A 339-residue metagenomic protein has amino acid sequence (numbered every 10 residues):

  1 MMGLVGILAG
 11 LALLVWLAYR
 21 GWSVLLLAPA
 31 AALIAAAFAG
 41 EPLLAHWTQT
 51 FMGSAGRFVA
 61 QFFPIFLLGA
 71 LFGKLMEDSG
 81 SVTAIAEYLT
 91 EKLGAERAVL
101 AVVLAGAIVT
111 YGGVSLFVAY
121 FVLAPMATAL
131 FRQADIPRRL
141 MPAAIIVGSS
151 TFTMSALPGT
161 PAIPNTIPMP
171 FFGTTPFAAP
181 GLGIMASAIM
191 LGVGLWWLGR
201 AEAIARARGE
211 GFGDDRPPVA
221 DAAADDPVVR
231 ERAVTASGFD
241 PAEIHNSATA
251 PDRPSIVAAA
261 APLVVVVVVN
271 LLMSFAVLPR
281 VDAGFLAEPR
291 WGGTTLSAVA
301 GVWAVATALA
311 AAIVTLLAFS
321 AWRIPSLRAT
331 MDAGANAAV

Functional and structural regions predicted by a protein language model:
M2-G3, Y19-L27, A39, Q49-L68 (+5 more regions): Helical membrane-embedded segments and adjacent short helical loop/helix-boundary regions of multi-pass membrane
I7, F38-A39, G181-D332: Long, contiguous bundles of hydrophobic transmembrane helices that form the permeation core of multi-pass
A12, W16-R20, A37-G40, F72-S79 (+1 more regions): Structural signal for the C-terminal ends of transmembrane alpha-helices and the immediately following loop
W16-L26, F131-L140: Membrane-helix interface "capping/anchor" motifs
P29-A37, L123-A127, V147-S150, I313-L316: Hydrophobic transmembrane alpha-helices of multi-pass, membrane-embedded glycosylation machinery
L44-A134, A321-V339: Membrane-embedded alpha-helical segments and adjacent helix-loop junctions characteristic of multi-pass solute
G106-V122, Q133-A201: Alpha-helical transmembrane segments and, especially, the helix-loop junctions at the ends of these helices
